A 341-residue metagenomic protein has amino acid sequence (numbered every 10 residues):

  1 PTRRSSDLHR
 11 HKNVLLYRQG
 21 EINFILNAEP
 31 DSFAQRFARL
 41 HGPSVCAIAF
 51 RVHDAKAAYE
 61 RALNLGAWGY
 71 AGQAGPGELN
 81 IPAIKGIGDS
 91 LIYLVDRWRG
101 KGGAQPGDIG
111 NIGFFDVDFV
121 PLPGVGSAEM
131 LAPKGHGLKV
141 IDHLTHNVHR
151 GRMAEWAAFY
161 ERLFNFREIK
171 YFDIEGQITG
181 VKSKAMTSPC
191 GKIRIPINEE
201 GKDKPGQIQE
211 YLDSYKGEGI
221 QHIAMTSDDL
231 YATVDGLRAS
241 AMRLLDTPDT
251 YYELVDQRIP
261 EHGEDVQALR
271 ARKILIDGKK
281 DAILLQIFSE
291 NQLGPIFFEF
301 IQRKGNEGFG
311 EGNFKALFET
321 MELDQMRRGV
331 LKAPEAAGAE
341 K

Functional and structural regions predicted by a protein language model:
P1-S5: Short, small-residue-biased leader/transition segments that mark boundaries at the very start of proteins
S6-D7, N13-R18, N23-A28, S32-L40 (+1 more regions): Basic, Lys/Arg-rich alpha-helical nucleic-acid-recognition elements, primarily the DNA-binding modules of transcription
R18-A28, F50-D142, H146-V148, M153 (+4 more regions): Vicinal oxygen chelate
F33-A38, V95-D96, G135, K204-L212: ER-lumen resident redox/N-glycosylation machinery signature
M153-F159, I220: A conserved active-site cap/scaffold subdomain adjacent to cofactor or substrate pockets
F166: Phosphate-binding active sites in nucleotide-utilizing proteins
G217: Long C-terminal interaction/binding lobes of large macromolecular proteins
M225-D228: Ordered core of a single globular domain
